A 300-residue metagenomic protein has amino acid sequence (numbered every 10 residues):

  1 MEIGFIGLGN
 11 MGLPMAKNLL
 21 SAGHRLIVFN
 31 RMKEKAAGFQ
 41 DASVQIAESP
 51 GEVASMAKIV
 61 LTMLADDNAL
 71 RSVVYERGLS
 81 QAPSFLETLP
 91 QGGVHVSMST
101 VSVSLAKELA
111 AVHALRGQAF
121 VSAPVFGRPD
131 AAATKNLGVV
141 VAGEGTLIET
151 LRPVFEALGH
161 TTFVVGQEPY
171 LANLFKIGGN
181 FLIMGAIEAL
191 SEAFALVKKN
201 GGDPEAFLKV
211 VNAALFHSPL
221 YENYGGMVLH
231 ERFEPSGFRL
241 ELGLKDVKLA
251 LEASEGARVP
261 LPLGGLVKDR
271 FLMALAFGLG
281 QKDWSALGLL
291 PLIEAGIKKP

Functional and structural regions predicted by a protein language model:
M1-M63, G93, P129, T161: NAD(P)+-binding Rossmann beta1-loop-alpha1 motif at the extreme N-terminus of oxidoreductases
M15-A16, K35, L109, V154 (+1 more regions): Hydrophobic residues within alpha-helices that form the first helical element adjacent to the glycine-rich loop
L26, I46, F120-V121, T162 (+2 more regions): Hydrophobic beta-strand scaffold residues
P50-S55, I59, L64-N68, S72-L137: Rossmann-like NAD(P)(H) cofactor-binding subdomain of soluble oxidoreductases
T100-M184: Rossmann-fold dinucleotide-binding core
L171-A295: Helical "substrate-binding/catalytic lid" subdomain of Rossmann-like NAD(P)-dependent dehydrogenases/reductases
